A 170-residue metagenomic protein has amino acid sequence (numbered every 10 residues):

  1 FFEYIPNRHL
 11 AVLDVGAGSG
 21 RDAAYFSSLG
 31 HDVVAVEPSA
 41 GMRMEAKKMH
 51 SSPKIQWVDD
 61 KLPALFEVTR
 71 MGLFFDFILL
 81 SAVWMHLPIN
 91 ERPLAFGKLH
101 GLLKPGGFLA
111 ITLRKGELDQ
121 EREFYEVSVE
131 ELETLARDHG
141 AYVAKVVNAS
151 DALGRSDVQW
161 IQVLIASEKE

Functional and structural regions predicted by a protein language model:
F1-L13, G18-M71, L87-G101, G107-E170: Class I (Rossmann-like) S-adenosyl-L-methionine-dependent methyltransferase catalytic domain, capturing the SAM-binding
L79: A conserved beta-strand element that flanks and buttresses the S-adenosyl-L-methionine
A82-V83: Short catalytic micro-motifs in class I SAM-dependent methyltransferases
